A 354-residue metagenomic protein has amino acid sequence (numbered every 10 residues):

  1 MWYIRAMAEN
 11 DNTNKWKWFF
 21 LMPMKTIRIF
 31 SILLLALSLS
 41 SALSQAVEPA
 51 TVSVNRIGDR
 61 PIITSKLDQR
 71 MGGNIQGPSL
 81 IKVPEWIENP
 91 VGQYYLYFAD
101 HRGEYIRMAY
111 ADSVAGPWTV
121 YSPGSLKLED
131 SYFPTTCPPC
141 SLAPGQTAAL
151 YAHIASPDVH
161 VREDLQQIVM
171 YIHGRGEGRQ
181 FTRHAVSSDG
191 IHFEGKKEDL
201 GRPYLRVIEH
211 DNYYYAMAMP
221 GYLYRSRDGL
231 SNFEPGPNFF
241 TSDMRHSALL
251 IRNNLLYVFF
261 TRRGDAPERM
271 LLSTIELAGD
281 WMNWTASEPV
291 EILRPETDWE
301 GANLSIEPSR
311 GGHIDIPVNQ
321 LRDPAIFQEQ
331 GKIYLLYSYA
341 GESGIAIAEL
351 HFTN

Functional and structural regions predicted by a protein language model:
Y3, D11-N14: Intrinsic-disorder-associated, low-complexity terminal segments enriched in Asp/Asn/His/Tyr and depleted of Lys/Arg
Y3, Q45-P317, Q328-N354: Beta-rich carbohydrate-recognition and catalytic domains
W16-S31: Bacterial N-terminal signal peptides that target proteins for export
W16-W18, L43-A46: Short, intrinsically disordered, charge-balanced linker/junction segments flanking boundaries in proteins
S31-S41: Bacterial N-terminal signal peptides
L321: Iron-sulfur (Fe-S) cluster-binding modules
